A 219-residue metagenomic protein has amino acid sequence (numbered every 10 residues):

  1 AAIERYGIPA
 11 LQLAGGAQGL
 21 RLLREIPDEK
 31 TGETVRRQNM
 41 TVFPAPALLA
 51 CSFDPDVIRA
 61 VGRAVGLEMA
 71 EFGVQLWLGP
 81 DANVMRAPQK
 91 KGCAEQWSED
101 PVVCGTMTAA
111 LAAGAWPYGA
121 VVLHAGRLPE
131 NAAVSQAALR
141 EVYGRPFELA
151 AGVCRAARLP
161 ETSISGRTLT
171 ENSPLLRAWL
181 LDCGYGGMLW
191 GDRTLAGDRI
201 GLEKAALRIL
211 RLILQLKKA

Functional and structural regions predicted by a protein language model:
A1-A219: Glycoside hydrolase catalytic-domain context in secreted enzymes
